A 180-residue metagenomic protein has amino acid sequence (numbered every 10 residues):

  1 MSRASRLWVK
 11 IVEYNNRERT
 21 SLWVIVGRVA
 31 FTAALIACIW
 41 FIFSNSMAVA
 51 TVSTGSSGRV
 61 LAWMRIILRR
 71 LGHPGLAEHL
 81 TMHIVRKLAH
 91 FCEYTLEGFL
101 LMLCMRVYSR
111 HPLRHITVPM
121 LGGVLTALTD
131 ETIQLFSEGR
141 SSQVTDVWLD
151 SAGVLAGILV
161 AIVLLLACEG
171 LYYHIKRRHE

Functional and structural regions predicted by a protein language model:
S2-T95, F99: "…centered on the first transmembrane helix and the immediately adjacent amphipathic helix/loop
I25-V29, A33, G75, Y108-M120 (+1 more regions): Membrane-helix interface segments
V26-A33, L159, V163-L171: Alpha-helical hydrophobic membrane-insertion segments
G27, R86-A89, V118-G123, D146 (+1 more regions): Alpha-helical transmembrane segments of multi-pass integral membrane proteins
L35-I42, I116-L135: Small-polar-interrupted transmembrane alpha-helices in polytopic inner-membrane proteins
E93-Y108, V154-C168: Membrane-interfacial alpha-helical segments at the cytosolic side of multi-pass membrane proteins
A127-A152: Interfacial helix-loop-helix junctions of multi-pass membrane proteins
K176-E180: Short, charged juxtamembrane terminal tails flanking transmembrane helices
